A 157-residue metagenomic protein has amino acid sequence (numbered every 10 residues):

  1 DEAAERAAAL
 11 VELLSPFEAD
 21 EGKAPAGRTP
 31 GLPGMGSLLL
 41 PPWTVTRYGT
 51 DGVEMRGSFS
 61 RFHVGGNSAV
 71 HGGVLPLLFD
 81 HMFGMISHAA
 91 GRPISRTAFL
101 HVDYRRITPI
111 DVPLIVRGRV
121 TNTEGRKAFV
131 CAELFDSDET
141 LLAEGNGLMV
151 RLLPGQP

Functional and structural regions predicted by a protein language model:
D1-A26, T108-I110, T121-P157: HotDog/MaoC-like acyl-thioester-processing domains
E2-A69: Long amphipathic N-terminal alpha/beta scaffold segment
L38-P41, A98, A128: Short, basic and Ser/Thr-rich N-terminal targeting/leader segments
R47-G52, V70-R92: Active-site helix/loop of acyl-thioester processing domains in fatty-acid/polyketide metabolism, spanning hotdog-fold
Y48-T50, S95, D111, G125: Short coil/turn motifs at beta-sheet boundaries
G57-F59, Y104, R151: Hydrophobic residues in beta-strands and at strand termini
M82-L114, V120, L142, M149: Hydrophobic beta-strand-centered segment that forms part of the acyl-chain substrate-binding groove
